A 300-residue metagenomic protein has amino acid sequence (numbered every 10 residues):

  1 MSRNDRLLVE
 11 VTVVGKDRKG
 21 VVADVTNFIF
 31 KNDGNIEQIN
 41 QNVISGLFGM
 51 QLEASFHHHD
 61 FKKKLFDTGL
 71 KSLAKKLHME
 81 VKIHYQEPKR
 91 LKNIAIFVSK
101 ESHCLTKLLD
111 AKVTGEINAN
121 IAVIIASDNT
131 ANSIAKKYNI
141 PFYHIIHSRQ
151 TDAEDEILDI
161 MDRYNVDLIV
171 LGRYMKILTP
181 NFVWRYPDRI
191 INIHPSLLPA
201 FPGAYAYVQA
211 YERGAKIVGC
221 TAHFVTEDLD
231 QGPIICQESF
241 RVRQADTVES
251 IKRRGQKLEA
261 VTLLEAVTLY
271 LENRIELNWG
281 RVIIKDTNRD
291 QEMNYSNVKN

Functional and structural regions predicted by a protein language model:
M1-K92: A conserved regulatory-domain signal marking ACT and ACT-like small-molecule sensing domains and adjacent regulatory
V14, A95-F97, I125: Short hydrophobic segments within beta-strands
P88-K107: Short, low-order "capping/linker" segments at domain edges
V113-T114: Conserved mixed alpha/beta catalytic, RNA-binding, or beta-rich assembly cores of soluble enzyme, regulatory
A119-T130: Short internal beta-strands
K136, I140-Y164: Adenosine-nucleotide cofactor-binding segment
R149, A153, Y164-D286: Donor/substrate-binding cores of folate-linked one-carbon enzymes
N278-N300: Short, basic/aromatic-enriched C-terminal tail that caps enzymatic domains
